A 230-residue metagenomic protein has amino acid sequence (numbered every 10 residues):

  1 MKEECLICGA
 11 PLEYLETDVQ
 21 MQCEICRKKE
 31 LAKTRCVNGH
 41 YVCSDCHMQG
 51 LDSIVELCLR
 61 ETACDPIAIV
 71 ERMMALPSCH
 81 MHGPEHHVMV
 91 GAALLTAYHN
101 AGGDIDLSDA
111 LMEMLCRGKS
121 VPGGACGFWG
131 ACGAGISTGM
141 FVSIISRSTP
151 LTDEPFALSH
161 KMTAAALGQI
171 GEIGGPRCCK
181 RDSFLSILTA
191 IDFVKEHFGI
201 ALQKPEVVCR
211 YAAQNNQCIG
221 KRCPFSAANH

Functional and structural regions predicted by a protein language model:
K2, Q20, K33, H40 (+2 more regions): Residues immediately within or flanking Cys/His clusters that coordinate Zn2+ in small zinc-binding modules
C5-C8, C23-C26, C36, C43-C46: Short cysteine-rich clusters marking metal-coordination/redox-active sites
L12, E30, V42, G50: Cys/His-rich microdomains that often coordinate metals
E13-L15, D106-S108, I173-R181, K195-E206: Flexible, glycine/charged-enriched surface loops at secondary-structure junctions
L15-D18, L31-V37, S53-L57: Short Cys/His-rich "knuckle" micro-motifs
R60-G91, P176, K180: Polybasic, low-complexity association/targeting segments
V88-D104, S108-H160: Conserved mixed alpha/beta catalytic, RNA-binding, or beta-rich assembly cores of soluble enzyme, regulatory
I145-S146, T152-K195: A structural-propensity feature for long, helix-poor, extended segments
